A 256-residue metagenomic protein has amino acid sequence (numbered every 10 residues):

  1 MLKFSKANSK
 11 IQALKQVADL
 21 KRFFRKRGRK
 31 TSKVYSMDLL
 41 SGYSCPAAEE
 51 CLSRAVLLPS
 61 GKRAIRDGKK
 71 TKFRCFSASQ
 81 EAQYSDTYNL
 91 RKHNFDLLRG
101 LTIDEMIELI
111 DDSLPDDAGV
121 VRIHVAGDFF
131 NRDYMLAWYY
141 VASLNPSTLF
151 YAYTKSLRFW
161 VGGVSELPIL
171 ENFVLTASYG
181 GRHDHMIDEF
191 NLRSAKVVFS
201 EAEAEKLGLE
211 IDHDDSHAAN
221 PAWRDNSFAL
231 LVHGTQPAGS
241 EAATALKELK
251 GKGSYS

Functional and structural regions predicted by a protein language model:
M1-S256: Class I S-adenosyl-L-methionine
